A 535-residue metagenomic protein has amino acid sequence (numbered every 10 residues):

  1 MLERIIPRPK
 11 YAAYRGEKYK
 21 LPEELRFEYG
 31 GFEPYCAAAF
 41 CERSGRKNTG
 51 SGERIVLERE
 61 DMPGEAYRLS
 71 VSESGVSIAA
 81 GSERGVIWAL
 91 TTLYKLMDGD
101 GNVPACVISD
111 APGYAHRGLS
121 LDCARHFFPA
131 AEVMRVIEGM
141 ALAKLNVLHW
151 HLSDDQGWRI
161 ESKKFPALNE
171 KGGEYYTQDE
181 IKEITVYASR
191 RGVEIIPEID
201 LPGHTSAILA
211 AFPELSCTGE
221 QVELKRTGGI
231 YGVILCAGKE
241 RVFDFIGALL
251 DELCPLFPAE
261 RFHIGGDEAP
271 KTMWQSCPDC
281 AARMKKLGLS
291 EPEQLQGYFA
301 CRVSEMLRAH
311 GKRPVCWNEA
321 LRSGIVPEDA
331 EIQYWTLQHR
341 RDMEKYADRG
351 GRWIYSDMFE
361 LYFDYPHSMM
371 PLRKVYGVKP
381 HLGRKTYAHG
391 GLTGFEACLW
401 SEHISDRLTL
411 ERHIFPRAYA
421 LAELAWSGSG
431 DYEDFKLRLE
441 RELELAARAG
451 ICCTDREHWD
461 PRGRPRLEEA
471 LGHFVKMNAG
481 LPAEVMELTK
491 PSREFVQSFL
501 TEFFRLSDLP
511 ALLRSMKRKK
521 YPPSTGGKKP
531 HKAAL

Functional and structural regions predicted by a protein language model:
M1-S109, R313-L321, E328, R441-P465 (+3 more regions): Acidic, contiguous N-terminal accessory segments
L2-R8, M62-R261, C277, R302 (+2 more regions): Feature activates predominantly on carbohydrate-active enzymes
R117-L121, L148-W150, I195-I199, F262-I264 (+4 more regions): Hydrophobic faces of well-ordered beta-strands that scaffold small-molecule active sites in alpha/beta enzyme cores
A124, S153-D155, D200-H204, D267-A269 (+4 more regions): Active-site beta-loop-alpha junctions enriched in small/polar residues
W158-R159, H204-A207, T272-W274, G324-V326 (+2 more regions): Extracytoplasmic/secreted cell-surface and envelope-processing proteins
R190-R191, H310, R349: Helix C-cap/helix->beta junction micro-motif
K225-R226, G232-D329, T336-M343: Active-site neighborhood of glycoside hydrolase catalytic domains
P314-E319, V326-A330, T336-G527: Flexible, acidic glycine-rich loops studded with aromatic residues
